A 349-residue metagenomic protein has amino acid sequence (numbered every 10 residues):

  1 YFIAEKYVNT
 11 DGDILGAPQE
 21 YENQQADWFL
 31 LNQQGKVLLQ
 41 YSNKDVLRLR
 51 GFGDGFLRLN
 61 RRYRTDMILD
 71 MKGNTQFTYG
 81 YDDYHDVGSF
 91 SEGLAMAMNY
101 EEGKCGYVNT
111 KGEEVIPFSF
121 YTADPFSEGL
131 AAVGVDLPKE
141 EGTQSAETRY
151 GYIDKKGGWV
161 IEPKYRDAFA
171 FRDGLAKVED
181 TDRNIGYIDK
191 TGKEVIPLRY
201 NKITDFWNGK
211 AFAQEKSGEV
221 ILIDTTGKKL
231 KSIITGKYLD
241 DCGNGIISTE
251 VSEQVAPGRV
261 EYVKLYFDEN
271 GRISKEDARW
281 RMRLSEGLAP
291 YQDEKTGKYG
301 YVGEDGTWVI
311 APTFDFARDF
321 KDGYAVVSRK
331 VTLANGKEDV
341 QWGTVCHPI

Functional and structural regions predicted by a protein language model:
Y1-I349: Residue-level detector of conserved, function-critical positions
